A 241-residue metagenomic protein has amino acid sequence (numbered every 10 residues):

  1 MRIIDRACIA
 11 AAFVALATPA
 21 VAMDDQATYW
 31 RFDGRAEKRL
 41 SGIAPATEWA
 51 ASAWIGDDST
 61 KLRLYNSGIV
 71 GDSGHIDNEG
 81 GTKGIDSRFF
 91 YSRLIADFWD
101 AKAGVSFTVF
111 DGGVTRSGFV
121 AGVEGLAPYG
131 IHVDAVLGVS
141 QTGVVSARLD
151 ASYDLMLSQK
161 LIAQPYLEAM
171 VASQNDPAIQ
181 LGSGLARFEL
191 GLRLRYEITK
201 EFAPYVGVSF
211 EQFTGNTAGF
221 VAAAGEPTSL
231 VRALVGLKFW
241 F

Functional and structural regions predicted by a protein language model:
M1-I9: Bacterial N-terminal signal peptides that target proteins for export
R2, V21-S73, F89, A233: Outer-membrane beta-barrel initiation region
A17-P19: N-terminal signal peptide c-region/cleavage motif recognized by signal peptidases
T28-D33, G130-H132, V136-F241: Outer-membrane beta-barrel transmembrane domain signature
F32-L40, T60-D77, W99-V109, G130-S140 (+1 more regions): Transmembrane beta-strand segments that form the barrel wall of outer-membrane beta-barrel proteins
R35, A50-W54, R88-S92, G122-E124 (+3 more regions): Outer-membrane beta-barrel architecture
K38-T47, I69-I85, F107-S117, L137-R148 (+3 more regions): Solvent-exposed loop/turn segments connecting transmembrane beta-strands in outer-membrane beta-barrel proteins
R88-Q164: Gram-negative (and chloroplast) outer-membrane scaffold detector with strong preference for beta-barrel transmembrane
